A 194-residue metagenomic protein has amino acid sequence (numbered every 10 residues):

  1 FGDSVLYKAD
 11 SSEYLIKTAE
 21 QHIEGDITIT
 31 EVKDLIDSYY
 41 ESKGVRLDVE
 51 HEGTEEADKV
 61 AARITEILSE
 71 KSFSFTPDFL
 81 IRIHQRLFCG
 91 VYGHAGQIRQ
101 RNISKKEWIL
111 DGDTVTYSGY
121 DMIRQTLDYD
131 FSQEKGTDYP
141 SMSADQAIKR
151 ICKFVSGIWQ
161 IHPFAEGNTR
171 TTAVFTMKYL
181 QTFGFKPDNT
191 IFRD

Functional and structural regions predicted by a protein language model:
F1-D194: FIC/Doc superfamily catalytic core
